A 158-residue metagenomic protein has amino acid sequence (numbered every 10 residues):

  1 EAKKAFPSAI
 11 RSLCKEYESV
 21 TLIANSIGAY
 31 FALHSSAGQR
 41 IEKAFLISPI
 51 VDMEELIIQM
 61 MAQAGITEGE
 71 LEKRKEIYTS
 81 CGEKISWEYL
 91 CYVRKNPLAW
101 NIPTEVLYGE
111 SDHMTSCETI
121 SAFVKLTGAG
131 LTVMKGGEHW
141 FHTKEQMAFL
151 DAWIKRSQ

Functional and structural regions predicted by a protein language model:
E1-E16: Catalytic nucleophile-loop/oxyanion-hole region of alpha/beta-hydrolase and closely related hydrolase-like folds
F6-A9, A32, I120: Aromatic/hydrophobic pocket-lining residues that form π-stacking "cages" and hydrophobic walls in ligand
K15, Q39-R40: Short helix-capping segments at alpha-helix termini
E16-S19, N101: Alpha-helix C-terminal capping/helix-to-coil transition sites in glycosyltransferase folds
S19-T21, K43: Structural motif
I23-A32: Gly/Ala-rich beta-loop-alpha elbow adjacent to hydrolase catalytic centers
S35-S36: Aromatic pocket-lining residues of Rossmann-like dinucleotide-binding sites
R40-V133, G137-S157: The alpha/beta-hydrolase serine catalytic core
